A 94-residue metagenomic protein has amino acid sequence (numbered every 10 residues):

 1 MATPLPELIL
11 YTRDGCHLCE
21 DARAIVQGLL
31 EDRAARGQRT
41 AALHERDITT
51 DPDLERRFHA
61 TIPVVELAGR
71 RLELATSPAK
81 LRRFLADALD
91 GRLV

Functional and structural regions predicted by a protein language model:
M1-D32: Local sequence-structure signature of Cys/Sec-based thiol-disulfide redox active-site neighborhoods
L18, I25-Q27, A41, R71 (+1 more regions): A structural signal for the main folded, soluble domain(s) of proteins
D32-Q38: Short helix-capping segments at alpha-helix termini
Q38-P52: Thiol-based oxidoreductase modules, predominantly thioredoxin-like and allied folds used for disulfide exchange
L54-R57: Short glycine-biased active-site loop of nucleotidyltransferases that positions the nucleotide triphosphate and helps
H59-V65: Structural micro-motif
L67-V94: Non-catalytic, surface beta->alpha helical segment in thiol-disulfide oxidoreductase systems
